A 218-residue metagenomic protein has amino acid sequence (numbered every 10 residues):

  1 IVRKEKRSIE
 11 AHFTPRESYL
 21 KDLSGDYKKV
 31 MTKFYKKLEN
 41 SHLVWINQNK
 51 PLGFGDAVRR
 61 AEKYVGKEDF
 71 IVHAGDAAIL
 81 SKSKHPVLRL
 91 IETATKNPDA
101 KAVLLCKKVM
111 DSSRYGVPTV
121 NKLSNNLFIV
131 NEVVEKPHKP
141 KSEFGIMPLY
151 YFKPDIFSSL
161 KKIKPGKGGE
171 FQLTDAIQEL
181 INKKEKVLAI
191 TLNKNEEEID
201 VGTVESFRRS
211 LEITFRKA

Functional and structural regions predicted by a protein language model:
I1-V2, C106: Short internal beta-strands
V2-D26: N-terminal FAD cofactor-binding segment of flavoenzymes
R3, G53-G55, G75, G116 (+3 more regions): Glycine-centered flexibility sites
E5-S8, G53, I156, S206: Short phosphate-engaging motifs
I9, Y19-D22, M31-Y115, V120-K122 (+1 more regions): Conserved beta-loop-beta/alpha segment of the NTase-like Rossmann-fold superfamily that binds/positions NTPs
L88, T95, S124-A218: Catalytic-core segments of class I nucleotidyltransferases/pyrophosphorylases that form NMP-activated intermediates
